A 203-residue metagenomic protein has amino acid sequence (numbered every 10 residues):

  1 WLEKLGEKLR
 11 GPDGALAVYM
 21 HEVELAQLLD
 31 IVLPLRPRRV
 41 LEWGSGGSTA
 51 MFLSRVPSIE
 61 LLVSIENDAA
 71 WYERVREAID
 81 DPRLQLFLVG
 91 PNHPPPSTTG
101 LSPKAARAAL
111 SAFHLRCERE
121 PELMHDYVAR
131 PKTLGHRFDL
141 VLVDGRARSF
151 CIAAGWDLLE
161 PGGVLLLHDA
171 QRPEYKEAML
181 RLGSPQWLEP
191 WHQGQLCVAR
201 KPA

Functional and structural regions predicted by a protein language model:
W1-R38, L110-L123: Class I SAM-dependent methyltransferase Rossmann-like catalytic core, especially the SAM/SAH-binding loop
G14, Q27, V32, M51-S54 (+7 more regions): N-terminal targeting/anchoring "stem" of glycan-biosynthesis enzymes
H21-S97: SAM cofactor-binding core of SAM-dependent methyltransferases, primarily the Rossmann-like beta-alpha-beta module
L28-L29, L33-R36, K132-V141: N-terminal/domain-start segments enriched in small and hydrophobic, helix-friendly residues, covering either
V40, S64, L142, L166-L167: Generic enzyme active-site microenvironment
W43, N67, G145, D169-A170: Generic detector of well-ordered alpha-helical packing
R76-G135: S-adenosyl-L-methionine
V128-L140, R146-A203: C-terminal substrate-binding/active-site "lid" region of AdoMet-derived donor-dependent transferases
